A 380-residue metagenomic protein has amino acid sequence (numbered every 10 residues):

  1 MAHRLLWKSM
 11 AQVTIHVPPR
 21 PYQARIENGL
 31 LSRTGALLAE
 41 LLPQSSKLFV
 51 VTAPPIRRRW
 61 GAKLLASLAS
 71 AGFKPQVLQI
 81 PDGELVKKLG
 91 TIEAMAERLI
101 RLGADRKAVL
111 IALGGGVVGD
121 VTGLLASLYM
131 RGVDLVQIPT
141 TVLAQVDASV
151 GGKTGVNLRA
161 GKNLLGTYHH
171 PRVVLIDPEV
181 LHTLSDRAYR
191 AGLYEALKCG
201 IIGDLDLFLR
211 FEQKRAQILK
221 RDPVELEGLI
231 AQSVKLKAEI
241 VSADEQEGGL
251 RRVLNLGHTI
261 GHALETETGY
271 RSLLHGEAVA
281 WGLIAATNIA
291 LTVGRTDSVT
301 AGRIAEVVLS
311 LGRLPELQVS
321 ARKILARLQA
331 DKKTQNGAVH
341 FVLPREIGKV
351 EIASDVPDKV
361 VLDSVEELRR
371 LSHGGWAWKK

Functional and structural regions predicted by a protein language model:
W7-V109: ATP/NTP phosphate-donor binding region
A11, Y194-A196, R295-K380: C-terminal charged capping/lid subdomain of soluble metabolic enzymes
E27, V50, K88, P139 (+4 more regions): Residue-level signal for inorganic ion chemistry
A96-L113, T122-Q137: Non-catalytic interfacial helical region
R101-A104, H170-V173, E179-D186, Y194-D206 (+10 more regions): Generic secondary-structure signature for well-ordered alpha-helical cores
V117-L124, Q145-V146, A263: Short glycine/serine/threonine-rich phosphate/pyrophosphate-binding segments that cradle anionic phosphate groups
L124-Q217: A glycine/threonine-rich phosphate-anchoring loop and its flanking beta-alpha core in nucleotide/phosphate-binding
R210-R322: Active-site segments that bind and position negatively charged phosphate/pyrophosphate groups
